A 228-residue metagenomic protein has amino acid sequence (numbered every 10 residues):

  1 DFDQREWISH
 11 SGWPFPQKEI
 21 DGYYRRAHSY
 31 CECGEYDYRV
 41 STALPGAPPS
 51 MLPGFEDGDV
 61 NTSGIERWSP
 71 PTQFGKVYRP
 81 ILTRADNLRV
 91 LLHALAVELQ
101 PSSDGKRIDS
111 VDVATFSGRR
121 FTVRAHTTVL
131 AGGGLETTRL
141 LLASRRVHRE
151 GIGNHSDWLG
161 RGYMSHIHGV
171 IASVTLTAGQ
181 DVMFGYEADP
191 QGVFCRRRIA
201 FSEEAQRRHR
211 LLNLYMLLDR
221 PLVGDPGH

Functional and structural regions predicted by a protein language model:
D3-S103, R107-I108: Conserved redox-cofactor binding core of oxidoreductases
Q4, H10, F15, T62 (+7 more regions): Generic structural "secondary-structure junction" signal
Q17, Y24, G75, G134-T137 (+2 more regions): Alpha-helix initiation and N-capping motif
L44-G46, R146-H148, C195-R196: Short, intrinsically disordered/low-complexity patches at protein termini and at juxtamembrane boundaries
G58-N61, E66-R67, V77-I81, L95-V97 (+3 more regions): A generic short-segment signal for beta-strand/edge and adjacent turn/coil regions
Q73-L88, A125-H126, L130, I167 (+1 more regions): Short secondary-structure boundary segments
L99-S102, D112-E187: Glycine-rich loop(s) and the adjacent beta-strand/alpha-helix scaffold that form part
S156-H228: FAD cofactor-binding and catalytic pocket of flavoenzymes
